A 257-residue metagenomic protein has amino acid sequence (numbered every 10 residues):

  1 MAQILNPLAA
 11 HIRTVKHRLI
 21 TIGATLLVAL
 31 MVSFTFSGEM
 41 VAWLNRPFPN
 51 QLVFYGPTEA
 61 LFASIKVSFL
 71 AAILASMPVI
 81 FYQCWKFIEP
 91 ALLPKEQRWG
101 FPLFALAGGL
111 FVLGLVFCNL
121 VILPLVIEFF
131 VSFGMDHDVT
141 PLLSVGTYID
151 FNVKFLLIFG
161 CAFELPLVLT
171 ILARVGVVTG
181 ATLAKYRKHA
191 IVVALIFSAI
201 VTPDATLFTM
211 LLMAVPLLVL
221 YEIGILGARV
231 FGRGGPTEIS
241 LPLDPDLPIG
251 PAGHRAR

Functional and structural regions predicted by a protein language model:
M1-R257: Membrane topogenic/interface segments and analogous intrinsically disordered interaction regions
